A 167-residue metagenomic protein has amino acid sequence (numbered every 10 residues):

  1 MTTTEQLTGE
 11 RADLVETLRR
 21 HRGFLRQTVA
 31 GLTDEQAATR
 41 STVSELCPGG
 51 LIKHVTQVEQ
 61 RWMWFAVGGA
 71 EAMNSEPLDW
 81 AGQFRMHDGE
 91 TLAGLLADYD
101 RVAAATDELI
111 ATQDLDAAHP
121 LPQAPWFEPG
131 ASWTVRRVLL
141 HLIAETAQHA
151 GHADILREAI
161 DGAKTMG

Functional and structural regions predicted by a protein language model:
T2-T4, R11-A30, D34-G82, L121-G167: Short, contiguous alpha-helical
Q83-P122, R136-I143, A147: Acidic/histidine-rich alpha-helical segments that form the ligand environment of transition-metal centers
